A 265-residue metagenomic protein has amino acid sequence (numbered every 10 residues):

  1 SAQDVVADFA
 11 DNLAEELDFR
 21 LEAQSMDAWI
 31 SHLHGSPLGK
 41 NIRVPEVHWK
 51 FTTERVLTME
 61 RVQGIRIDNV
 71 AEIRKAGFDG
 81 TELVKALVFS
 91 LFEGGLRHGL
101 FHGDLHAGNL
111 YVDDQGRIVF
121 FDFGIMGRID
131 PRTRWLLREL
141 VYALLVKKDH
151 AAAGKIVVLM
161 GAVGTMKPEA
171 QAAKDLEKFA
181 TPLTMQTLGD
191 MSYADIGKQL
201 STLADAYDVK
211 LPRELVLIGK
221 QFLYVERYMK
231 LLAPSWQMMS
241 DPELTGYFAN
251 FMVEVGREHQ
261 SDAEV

Functional and structural regions predicted by a protein language model:
S1-V265: Conserved catalytic cores of large enzyme domains
